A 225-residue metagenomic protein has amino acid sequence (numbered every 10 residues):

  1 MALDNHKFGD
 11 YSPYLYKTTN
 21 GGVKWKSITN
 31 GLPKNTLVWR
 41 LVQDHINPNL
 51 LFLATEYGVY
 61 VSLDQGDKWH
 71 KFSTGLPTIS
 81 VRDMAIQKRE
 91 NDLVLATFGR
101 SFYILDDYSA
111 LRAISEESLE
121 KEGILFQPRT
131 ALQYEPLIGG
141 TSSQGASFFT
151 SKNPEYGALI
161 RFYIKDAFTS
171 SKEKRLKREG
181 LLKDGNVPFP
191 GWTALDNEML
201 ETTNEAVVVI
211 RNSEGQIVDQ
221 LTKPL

Functional and structural regions predicted by a protein language model:
M1-F148, E155-Y156, K165-A167: Beta-propeller blade termini and top-face loops
Q65, N212-Q216: Short, glycine-anchored, charge-dense loop/turn motifs used at functional sites
E135-E205: Contiguous beta-strand segments within globular domains
V207-R211: Beta-strand signatures of extracellular beta-sandwich domains
I217-L225: Glycine-centered tight-turn motifs at strand-turn-strand junctions
